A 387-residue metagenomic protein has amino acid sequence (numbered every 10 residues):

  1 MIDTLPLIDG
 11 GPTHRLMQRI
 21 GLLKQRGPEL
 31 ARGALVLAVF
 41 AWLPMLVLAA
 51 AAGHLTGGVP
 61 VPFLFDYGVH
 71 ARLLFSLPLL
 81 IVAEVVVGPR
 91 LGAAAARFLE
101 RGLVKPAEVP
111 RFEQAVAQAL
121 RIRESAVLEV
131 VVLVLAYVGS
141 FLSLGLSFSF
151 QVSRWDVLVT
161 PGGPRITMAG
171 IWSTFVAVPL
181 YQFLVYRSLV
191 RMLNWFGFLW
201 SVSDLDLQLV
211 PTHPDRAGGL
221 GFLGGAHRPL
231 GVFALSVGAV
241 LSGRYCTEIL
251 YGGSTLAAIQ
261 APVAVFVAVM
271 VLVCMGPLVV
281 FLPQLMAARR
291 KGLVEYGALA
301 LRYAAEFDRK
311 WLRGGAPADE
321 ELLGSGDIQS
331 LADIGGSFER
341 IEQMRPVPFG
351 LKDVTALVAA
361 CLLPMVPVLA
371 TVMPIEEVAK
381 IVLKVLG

Functional and structural regions predicted by a protein language model:
M1-V210: Transmembrane-helix bundle segments that line or gate the permeation/cavity pathway in multi-pass membrane proteins
L22-L43, P110-S140, I171-A177, T212-G238 (+1 more regions): Loop-to-transmembrane boundary segments
L55-L64, S147-I171, S242-V265, E376-G387: Membrane-interfacial helix-loop-helix connectors in multipass membrane proteins
L74, W172-R191, V237, A261-F281 (+1 more regions): Alpha-helical membrane-embedded segments
R97-A115, W155-G162, F196-L223, L282-D319 (+1 more regions): Juxtamembrane inter-helical linkers in multi-pass membrane proteins
F183, R187, L193-A261: Long, internal scaffold/assembly segments composed of regular secondary structure
A226-L299, Y303: Long, well-ordered mid-to-C-terminal structural blocks that present hydrophobic/aromatic surfaces
D353-K380: Final/C-terminal transmembrane alpha-helix of multipass membrane proteins
